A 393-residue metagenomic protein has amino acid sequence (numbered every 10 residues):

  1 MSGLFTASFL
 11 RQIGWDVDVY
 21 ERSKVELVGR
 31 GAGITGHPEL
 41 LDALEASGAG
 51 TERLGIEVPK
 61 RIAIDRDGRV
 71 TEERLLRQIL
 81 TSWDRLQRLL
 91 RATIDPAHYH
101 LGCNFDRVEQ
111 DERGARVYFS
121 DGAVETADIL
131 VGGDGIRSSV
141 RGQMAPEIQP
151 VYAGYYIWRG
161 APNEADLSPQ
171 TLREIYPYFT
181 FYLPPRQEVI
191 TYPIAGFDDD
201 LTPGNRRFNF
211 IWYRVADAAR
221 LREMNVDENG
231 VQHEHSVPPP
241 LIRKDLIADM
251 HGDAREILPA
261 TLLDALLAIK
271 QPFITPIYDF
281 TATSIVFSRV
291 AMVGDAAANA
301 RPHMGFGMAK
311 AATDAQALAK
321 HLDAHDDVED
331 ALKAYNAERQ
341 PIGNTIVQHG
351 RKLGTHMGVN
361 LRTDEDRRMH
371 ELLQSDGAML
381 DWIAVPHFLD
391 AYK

Functional and structural regions predicted by a protein language model:
M1-D18, S23, V131-G132, W158 (+4 more regions): Conserved mid-domain beta->alpha element of the FAD-binding
T6, G29, A46, Q110 (+3 more regions): Short glycine-/acidic-enriched loop or helix-start segments at secondary-structure transitions that form or flank
Q12, R53, E72, E256 (+3 more regions): C-terminal helical "tail/cap" subdomain of flavin- and related membrane-associated enzymes
G14, V58, P96-A97, A127-D128 (+1 more regions): Short, well-ordered alpha-helix to beta-strand connector turns
S23-I94, G102, D106-E109, M357: Active-site-adjacent segment of FAD-dependent monooxygenases/related oxidoreductases
E26-R30, R220, G343: A short beta-to-alpha transition loop/helix N-cap that caps and shapes the active-site region
R53, R69-V70, R77, T81 (+1 more regions): Conserved FAD-binding catalytic core of PHBH/FMO-like flavoproteins
R222-V226, T261-P272: Short acidic alpha-helical/loop segments enriched in Asp/Glu that coordinate divalent cations
